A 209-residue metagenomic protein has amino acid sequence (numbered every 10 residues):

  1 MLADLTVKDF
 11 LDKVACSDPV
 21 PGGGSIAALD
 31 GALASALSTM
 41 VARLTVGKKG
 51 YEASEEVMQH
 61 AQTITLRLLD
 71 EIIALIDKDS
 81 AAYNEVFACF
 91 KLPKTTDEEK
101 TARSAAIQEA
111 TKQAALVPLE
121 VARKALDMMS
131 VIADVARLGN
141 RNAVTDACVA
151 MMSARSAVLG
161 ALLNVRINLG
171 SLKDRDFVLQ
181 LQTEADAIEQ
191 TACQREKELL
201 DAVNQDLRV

Functional and structural regions predicted by a protein language model:
L2-P21: Short, hydrophobic/aliphatic alpha-helical segments
C16-L37, A143-A161: Conserved phosphate/anionic-ligand binding catalytic regions in large, soluble enzymes, centered on
L29-L33, A61, L68-L75, A114-K124 (+3 more regions): Amphipathic alpha-helix face/heptad-repeat signature
L37-L44: A conserved active-site cap/scaffold subdomain adjacent to cofactor or substrate pockets
K48-M58, D97, V144, L172-L179: Short, surface-exposed loop/turn segments at secondary-structure junctions
K49-F87, I188, R195: A structural-propensity feature for long, helix-poor, extended segments
D79, Y83-M152, S156: Amphipathic alpha-helical interface segments
M128-V131, A143-A202, V209: Preference for long, well-ordered alpha-helical segments
